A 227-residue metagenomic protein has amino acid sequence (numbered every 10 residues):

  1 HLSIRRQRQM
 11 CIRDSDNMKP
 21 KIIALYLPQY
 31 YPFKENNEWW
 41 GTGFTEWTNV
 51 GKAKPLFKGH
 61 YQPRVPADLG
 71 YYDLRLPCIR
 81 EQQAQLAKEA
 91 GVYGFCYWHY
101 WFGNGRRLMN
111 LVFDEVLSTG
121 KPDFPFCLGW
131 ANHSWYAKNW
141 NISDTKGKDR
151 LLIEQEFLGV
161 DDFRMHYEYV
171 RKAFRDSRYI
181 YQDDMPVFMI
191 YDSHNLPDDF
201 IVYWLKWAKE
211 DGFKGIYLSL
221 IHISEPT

Functional and structural regions predicted by a protein language model:
H1-D14, I221-T227: Single conserved hydrophobic/aromatic residue that forms the stacking wall/gate of nucleotide- or nucleobase-binding
N17-S224: Glycan-processing catalytic domains of CAZymes
